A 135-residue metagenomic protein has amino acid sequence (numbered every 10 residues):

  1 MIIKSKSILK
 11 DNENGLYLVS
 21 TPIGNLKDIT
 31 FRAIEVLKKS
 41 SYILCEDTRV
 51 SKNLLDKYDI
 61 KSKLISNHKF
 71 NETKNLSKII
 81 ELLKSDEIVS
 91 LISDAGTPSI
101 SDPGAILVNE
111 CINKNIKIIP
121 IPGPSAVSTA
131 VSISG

Functional and structural regions predicted by a protein language model:
I2-F70: Glycine-rich, flexible N-terminal cofactor/catalytic loop recognition
P22, K69-E72, G96-T97, G123: Short beta->alpha junction loops/turns
R32-E35, K57-I60, I79-E81, P103-V108 (+1 more regions): Short, glycine/charged-enriched secondary-structure capping and boundary segments
N71-I79: Glycine-rich, highly charged phosphate/nucleotide-binding loops
S85-G135: Short glycine-cluster motifs
